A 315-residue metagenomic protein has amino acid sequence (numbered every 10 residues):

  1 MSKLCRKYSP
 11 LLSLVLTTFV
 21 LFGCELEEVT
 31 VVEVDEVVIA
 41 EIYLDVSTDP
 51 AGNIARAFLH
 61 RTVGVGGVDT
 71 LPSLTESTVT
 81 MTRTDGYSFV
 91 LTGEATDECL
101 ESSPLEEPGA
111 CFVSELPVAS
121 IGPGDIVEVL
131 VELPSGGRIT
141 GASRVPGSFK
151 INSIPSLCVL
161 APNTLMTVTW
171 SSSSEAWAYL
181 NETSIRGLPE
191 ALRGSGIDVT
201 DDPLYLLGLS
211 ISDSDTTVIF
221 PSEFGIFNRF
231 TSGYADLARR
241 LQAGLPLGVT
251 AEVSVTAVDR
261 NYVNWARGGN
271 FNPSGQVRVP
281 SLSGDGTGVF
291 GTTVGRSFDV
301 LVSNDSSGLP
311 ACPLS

Functional and structural regions predicted by a protein language model:
S2-L12: Bacterial N-terminal signal peptides that target proteins for export
C24-S315: A sequence/structural signal for flexible, mid-protein segments enriched in small/helix-disrupting residues
